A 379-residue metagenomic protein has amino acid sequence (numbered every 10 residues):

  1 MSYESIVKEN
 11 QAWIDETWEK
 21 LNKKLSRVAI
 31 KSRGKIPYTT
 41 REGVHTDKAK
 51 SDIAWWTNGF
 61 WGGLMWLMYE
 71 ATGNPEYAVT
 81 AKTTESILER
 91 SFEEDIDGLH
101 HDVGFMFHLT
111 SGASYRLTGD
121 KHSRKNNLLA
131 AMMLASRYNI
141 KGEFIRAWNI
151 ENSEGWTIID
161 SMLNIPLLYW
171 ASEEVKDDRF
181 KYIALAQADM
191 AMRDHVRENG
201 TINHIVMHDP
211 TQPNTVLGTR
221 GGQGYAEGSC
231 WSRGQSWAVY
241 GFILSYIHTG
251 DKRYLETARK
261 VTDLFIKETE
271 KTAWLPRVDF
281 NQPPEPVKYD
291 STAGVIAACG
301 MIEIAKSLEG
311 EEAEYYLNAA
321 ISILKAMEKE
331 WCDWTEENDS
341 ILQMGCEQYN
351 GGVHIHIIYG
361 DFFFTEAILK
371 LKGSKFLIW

Functional and structural regions predicted by a protein language model:
M1-W379: Glycan-recognition and catalytic cores of secretory/periplasmic carbohydrate-active enzymes
